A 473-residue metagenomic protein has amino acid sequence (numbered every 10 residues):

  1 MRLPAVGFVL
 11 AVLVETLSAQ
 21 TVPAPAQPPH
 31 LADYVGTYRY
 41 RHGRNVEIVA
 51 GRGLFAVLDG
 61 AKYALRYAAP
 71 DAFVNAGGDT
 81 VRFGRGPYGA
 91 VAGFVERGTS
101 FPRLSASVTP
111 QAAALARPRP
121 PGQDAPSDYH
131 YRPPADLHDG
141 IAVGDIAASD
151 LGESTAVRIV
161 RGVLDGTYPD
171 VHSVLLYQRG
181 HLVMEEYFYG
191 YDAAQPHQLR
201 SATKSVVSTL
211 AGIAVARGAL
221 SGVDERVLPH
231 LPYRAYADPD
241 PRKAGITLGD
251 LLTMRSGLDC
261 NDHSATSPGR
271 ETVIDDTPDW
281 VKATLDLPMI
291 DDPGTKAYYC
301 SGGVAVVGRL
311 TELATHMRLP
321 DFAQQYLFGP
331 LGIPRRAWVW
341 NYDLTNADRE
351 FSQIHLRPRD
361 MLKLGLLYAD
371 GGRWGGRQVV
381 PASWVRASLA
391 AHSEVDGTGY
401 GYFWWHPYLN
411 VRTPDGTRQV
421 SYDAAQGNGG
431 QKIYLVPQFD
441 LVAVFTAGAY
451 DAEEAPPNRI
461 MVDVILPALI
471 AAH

Functional and structural regions predicted by a protein language model:
P4-T16: Bacterial N-terminal signal peptides
E15-P133: Peripheral terminal and inter-domain segments
G60-A69, R335, R386-V444: Active-site Gly/Thr loop motif
V160-Y191, Y434, D440-V444: A short, well-structured edge-of-sheet supersecondary motif
G180, Q198-V223, L251, V307-T311 (+1 more regions): Active-site SXXK
R217-L258, D286-M289, L313-L356: Active-site helix/loop module of the DD-peptidase/beta-lactamase fold, centered on the serine-lysine SxxK catalytic
G303-L310, E350-W374, Q431-G448: Active-site-proximal alpha-helical segments within enzyme catalytic domains
A425-H473: Structured C-terminal helix/loop/strand segments within mature extracytoplasmic catalytic/sensor domains
